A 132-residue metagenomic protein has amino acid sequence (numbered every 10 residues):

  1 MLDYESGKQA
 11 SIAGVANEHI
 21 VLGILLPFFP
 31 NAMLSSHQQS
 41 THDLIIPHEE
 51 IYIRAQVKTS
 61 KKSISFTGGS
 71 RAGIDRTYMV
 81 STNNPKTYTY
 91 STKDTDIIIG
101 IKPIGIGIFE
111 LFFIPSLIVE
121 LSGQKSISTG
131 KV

Functional and structural regions predicted by a protein language model:
M1-L34: Acidic-basic catalytic patches of nuclease active cores, encompassing PD-(D/E)XK and other metal-cofactor nuclease
V21, L25, L44-I46, I51-T59: Conserved catalytic cores of phosphodiester-cleaving nucleases, focusing on short active-site segments
L34-Q38, V80-N83: Short gly/ser/thr-rich secondary-structure transition/capping motifs
Q38-T41, G107: Short acidic/glycine-enriched loop/turn segments that link adjacent beta-strands
S40, I51, D94: Residues that flank catalytic or metal-binding motifs in active/ligand-binding sites
Y52-R54, I108-L111: Short, mixed charged/polar active-site loops that provide acid/base catalysis or chelate metal/phosphate cofactors
K58-F109: Catalytic cores of nucleic-acid endonucleases
F109-V132: Non-catalytic C-terminal interaction segments of nucleic acid-processing enzymes
